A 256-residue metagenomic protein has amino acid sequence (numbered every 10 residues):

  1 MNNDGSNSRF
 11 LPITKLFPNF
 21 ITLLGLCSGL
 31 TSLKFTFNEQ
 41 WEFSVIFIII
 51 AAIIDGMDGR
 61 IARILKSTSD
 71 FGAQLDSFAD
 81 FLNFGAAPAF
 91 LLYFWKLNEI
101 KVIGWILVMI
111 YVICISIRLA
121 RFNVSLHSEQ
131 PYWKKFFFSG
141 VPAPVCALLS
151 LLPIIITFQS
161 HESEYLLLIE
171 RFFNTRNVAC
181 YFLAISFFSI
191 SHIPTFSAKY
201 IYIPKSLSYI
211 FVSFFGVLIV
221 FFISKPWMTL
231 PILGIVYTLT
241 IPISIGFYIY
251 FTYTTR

Functional and structural regions predicted by a protein language model:
M1-G56, I61, F222, L230-L233 (+1 more regions): Topogenic membrane-insertion module of multi-pass membrane proteins
M1-S6, K135-R256: C-terminal membrane-associated helical module and adjoining short loops/tails
N2-L26, R63-A79, A120-V145, P194-S208 (+1 more regions): Interhelical loop and helix-boundary elements at the membrane-water interface of polytopic inner-membrane proteins
F17-L23, I64-F122, L152-P153: Multi-pass membrane catalytic core of lipid/isoprenoid biosynthesis enzymes
I21, S44-A51, L107-I110, C114 (+4 more regions): Hydrophobic alpha-helical transmembrane segments of polytopic
T31-I46, L82, A86-V108, L152-N177 (+1 more regions): Helix-coil boundary and interhelical linker segments in multi-pass alpha-helical membrane proteins
I50-M57, Y111-R118, F187, I235-Y248: Alpha-helical transmembrane segments and their membrane-interface exit regions
